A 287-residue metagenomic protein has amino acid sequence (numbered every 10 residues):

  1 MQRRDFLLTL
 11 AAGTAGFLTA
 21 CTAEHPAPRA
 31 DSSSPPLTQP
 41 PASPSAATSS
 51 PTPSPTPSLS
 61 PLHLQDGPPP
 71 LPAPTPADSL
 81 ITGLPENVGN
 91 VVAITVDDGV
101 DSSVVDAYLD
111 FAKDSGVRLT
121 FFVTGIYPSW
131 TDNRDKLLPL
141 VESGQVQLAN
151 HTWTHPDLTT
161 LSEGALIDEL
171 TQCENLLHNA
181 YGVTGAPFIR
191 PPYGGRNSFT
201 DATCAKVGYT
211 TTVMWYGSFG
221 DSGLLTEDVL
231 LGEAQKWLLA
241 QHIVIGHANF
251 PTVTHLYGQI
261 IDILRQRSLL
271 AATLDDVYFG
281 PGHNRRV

Functional and structural regions predicted by a protein language model:
Q2-I94, D101-A107, D114, D135-L137 (+3 more regions): N-terminal pre-catalytic segment of deacetylase/amide-hydrolase enzymes
L7, L109, E174, G258-I261: Non-transmembrane alpha-helical segments in soluble domains of secreted/periplasmic/extracellular proteins
V91-V92, K113-A234, A240-I245: Metal-dependent polysaccharide deacetylase catalytic core of the NodB/CE4 family, i.e., the active-site-bearing domain
V96-G99, T152, A248: Active-site metal-binding loops of divalent metal-dependent hydrolases
S103, T131-D132, F199, T252-H255: Residues that form or flank phosphate/diphosphate-binding pockets in enzymes that use nucleotide phosphates
A107-Y108, R134, D201-A202, Y257-G258: Short amphipathic alpha-helical segments
L224-L225, L256-G258, R285: Histidine/acidic-residue-rich catalytic or RNA/ligand-binding cores of hydrolases and nuclease-related proteins
L239-D275: Catalytic grooves of carbohydrate-active enzymes
